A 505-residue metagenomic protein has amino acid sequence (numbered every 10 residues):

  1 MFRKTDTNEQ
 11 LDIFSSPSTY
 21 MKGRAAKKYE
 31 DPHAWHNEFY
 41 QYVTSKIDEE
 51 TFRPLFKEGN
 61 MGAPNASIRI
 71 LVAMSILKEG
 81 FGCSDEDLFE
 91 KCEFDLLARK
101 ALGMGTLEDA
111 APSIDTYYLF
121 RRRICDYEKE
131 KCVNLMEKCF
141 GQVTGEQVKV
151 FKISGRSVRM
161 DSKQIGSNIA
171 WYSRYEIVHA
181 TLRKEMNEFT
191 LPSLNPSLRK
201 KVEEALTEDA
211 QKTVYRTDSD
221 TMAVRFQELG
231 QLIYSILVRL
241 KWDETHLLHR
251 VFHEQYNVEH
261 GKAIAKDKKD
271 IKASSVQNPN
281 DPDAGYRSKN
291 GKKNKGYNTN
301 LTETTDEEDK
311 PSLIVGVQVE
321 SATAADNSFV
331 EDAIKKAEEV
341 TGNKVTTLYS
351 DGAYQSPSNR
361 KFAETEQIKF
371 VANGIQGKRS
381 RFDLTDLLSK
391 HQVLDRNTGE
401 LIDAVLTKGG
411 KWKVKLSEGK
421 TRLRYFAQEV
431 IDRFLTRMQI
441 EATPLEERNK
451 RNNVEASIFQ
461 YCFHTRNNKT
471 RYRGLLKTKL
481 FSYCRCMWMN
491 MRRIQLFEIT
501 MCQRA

Functional and structural regions predicted by a protein language model:
M1-S45, S417, I431-D432, T500-M501 (+1 more regions): Charged, often Cys/His-bearing segments associated with DNA-binding zinc-finger transcription factors
E30-A73: Basic, short loop/linker segments at the boundary and entry of helix-turn-helix/winged-helix-like folds
T44, N65-R69, G80, E93 (+1 more regions): Generic, well-ordered alpha-helical segments
K57-E58, G103-G105: Short linear capping/connector segments at secondary-structure termini
M61-N65, E79, S288, T478: Short, solvent-exposed segments of well-ordered alpha helices
I70, L96-A101: General structural concept
V72-G82: Alpha-helical support elements that line or immediately flank enzyme active sites and cofactor-binding pockets
S84-D87, C92, T106, A110 (+1 more regions): Anion-binding and metal-coordination hotspots
